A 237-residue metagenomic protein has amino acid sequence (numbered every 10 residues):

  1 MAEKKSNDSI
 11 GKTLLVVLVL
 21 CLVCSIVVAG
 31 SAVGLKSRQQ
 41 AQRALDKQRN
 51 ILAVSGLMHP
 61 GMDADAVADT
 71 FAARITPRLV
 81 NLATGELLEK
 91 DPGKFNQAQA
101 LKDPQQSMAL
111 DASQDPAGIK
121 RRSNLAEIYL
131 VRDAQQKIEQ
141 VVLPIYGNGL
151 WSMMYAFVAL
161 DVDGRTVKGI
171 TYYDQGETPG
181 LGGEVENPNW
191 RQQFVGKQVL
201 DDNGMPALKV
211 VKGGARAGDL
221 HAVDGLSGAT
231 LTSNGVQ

Functional and structural regions predicted by a protein language model:
A2-Q237: Flexible, solvent-exposed loop/hinge segments and secondary-structure transition points
